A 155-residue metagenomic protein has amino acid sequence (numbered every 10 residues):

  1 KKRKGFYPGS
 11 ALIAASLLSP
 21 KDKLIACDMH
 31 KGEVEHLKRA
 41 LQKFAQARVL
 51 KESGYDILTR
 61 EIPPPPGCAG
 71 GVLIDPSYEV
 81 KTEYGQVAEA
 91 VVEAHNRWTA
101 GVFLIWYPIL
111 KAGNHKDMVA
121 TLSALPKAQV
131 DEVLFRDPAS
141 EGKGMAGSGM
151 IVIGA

Functional and structural regions predicted by a protein language model:
K1-A155: Class I S-adenosyl-L-methionine-dependent methyltransferase catalytic core
